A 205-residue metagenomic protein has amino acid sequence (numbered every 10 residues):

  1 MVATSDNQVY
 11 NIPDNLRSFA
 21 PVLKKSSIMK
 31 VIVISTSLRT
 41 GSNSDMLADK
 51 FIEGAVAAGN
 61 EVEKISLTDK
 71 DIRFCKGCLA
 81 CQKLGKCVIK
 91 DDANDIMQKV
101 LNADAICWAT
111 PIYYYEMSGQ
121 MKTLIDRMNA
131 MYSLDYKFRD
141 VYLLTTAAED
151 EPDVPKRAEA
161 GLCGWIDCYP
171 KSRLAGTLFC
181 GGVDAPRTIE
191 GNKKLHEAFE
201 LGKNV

Functional and structural regions predicted by a protein language model:
V2-T110, Y115-M131, E190-V205: N-terminal beta1-alpha1-beta2 submodule of the flavodoxin-like/Rossmannoid cofactor-binding fold
M29-I32, A105, Y142-L143, L178-A185: A short small-residue
T36, L67, T145-A148, C180: Cofactor-binding loop segments of dinucleotide-utilizing enzymes, especially the Rossmann-like FAD- and NAD(P)+-binding
D71-R73, D150-P152, A185-P186: A short beta-to-alpha transition loop/helix N-cap that caps and shapes the active-site region
G119-Q120, Y132-T177: Short, glycine-/small-residue-rich phosphate/pyrophosphate-handling segment
D153-K156, R187-N192: Short, solvent-exposed loop/turn segments at secondary-structure boundaries
L162-V183, I189, F199, N204-V205: A charged, well-structured terminal subsegment
